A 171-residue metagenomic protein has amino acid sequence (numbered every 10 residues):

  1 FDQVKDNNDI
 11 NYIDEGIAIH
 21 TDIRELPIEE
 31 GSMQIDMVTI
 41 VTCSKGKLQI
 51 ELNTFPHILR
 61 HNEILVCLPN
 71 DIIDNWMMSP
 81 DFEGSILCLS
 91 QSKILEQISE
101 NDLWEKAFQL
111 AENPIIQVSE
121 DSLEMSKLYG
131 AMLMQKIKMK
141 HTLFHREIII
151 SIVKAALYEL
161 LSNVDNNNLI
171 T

Functional and structural regions predicted by a protein language model:
F1-H57: Generic protein-terminus/edge-of-domain signal
D2-N11, W76-M139, V164-N166: A hydrophobic/aromatic-rich effector-binding and dimerization subdomain of bacterial HTH-type transcriptional regulators
T39-T42, M125-M132, I152, A156-E159: Amphipathic, well-ordered alpha-helical segments in soluble domains
T42, L52-T54, P69, M77 (+1 more regions): Residue-level recognition of conserved beta-strand positions in structured domain cores
T54-L68: Short acidic-glycine-tyrosine-enriched beta hairpin
L65, P69-N75, I94: Histidine-centered metal-chelating micro-motifs
T142-I150: Conserved phosphate/pyrophosphate-binding and hydrolysis machinery centered on Walker-type P-loop NTPases, extending
I150, I170-T171: A short, Lys/Arg-enriched amphipathic alpha-helix from helix-turn-helix/homeodomain DNA-binding modules
